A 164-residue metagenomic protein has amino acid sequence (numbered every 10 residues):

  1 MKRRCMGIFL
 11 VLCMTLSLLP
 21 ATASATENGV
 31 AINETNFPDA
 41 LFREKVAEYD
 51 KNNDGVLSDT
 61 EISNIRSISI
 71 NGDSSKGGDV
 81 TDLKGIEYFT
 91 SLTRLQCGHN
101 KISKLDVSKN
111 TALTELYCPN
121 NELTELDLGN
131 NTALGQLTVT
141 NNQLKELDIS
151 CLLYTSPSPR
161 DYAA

Functional and structural regions predicted by a protein language model:
R4-T22: Sec-dependent N-terminal signal peptides of Gram-positive bacterial secreted proteins and lipoproteins
L16, A21-R94, T111, T132: N-terminal capping/linker segments that flank leucine-rich repeat
I65, L92, I102, L113 (+4 more regions): Conserved hydrophobic position(s) of the canonical leucine-rich repeat
S69-K76, C97-K101, C118-E122, V139-Q143: Concave beta-strand-loop units of leucine-rich repeat
Y154-A164: Single conserved hydrophobic/aromatic residue that forms the stacking wall/gate of nucleotide- or nucleobase-binding
